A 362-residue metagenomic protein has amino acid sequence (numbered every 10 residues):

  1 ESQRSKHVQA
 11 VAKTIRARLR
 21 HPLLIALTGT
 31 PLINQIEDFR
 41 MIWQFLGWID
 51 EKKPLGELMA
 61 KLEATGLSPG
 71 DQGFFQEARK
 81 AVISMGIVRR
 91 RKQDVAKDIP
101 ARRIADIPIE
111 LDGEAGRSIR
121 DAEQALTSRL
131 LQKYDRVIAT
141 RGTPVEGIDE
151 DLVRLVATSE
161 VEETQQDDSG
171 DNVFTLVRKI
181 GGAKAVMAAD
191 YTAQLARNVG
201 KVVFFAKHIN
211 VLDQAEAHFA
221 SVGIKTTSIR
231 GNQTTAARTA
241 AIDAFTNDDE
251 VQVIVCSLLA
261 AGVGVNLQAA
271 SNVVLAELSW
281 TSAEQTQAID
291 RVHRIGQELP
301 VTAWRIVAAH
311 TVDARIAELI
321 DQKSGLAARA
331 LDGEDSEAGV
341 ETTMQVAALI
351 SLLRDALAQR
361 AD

Functional and structural regions predicted by a protein language model:
S5-V95, Q297-P300: Conserved P-loop NTPase motor "coupling/switch" region that bridges the ATPase
T14-R20, Q194-R197, A244-D248, V265-L267: Conserved catalytic network of the ASCE P-loop NTPase/AAA+ motor domain
R20-K53, A96-E123, C256-E337: SF2 helicase/translocase ATPase core recognition
P22, G200, V251: Switch/coupling loops of ABC transporter nucleotide-binding domains
T65-G200, A217, I316, K323-R360: Interdomain linker/hinge connecting the two RecA-like lobes of the SF2 helicase core
A189, H218-V222, R291: Alpha-helical structural signal in soluble globular domains
K201-H208: Conserved RecA-like ASCE P-loop NTPase motor core of nucleic-acid helicases/translocases
V203, D213, A220-A261: Conserved helicase ATPase core of P-loop NTP-dependent helicases/translocases
